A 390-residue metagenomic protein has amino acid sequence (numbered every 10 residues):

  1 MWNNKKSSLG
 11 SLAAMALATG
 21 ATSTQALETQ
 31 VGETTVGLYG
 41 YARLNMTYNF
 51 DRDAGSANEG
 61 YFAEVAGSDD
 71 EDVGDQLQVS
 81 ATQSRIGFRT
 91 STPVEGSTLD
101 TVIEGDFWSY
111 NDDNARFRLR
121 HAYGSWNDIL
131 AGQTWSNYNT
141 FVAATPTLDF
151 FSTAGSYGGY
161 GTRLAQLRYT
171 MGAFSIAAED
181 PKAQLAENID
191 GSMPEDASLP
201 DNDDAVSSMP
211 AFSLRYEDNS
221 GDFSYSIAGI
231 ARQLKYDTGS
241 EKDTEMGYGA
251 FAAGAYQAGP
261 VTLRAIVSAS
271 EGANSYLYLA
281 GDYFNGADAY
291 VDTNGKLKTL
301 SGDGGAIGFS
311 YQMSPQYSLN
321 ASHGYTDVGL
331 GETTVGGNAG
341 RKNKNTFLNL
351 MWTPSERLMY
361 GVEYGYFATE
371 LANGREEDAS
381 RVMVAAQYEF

Functional and structural regions predicted by a protein language model:
M1-T29: Cleavable N-terminal export/targeting peptides
L27-N58, E64-L185, V206-S213, E217-S224 (+2 more regions): Outer membrane beta-barrel
Q30, D75-Q78, D112-R116, A154-G159 (+6 more regions): Replace "Gram-negative outer membrane beta-barrel proteins" with "bacterial and organellar outer membrane beta-barrel
N49, P93, F107-D112, S136-T140 (+8 more regions): Sequence/structural signature of outer-membrane beta-barrel proteins
L119-H121, L164-Q166, M209-S213, S224 (+6 more regions): Transmembrane beta-barrel architecture of outer membranes
S220-G340: Detector for outer-membrane/organellar transmembrane beta-barrel domains, recognizing the amphipathic beta-strand
N320-S322, N349-M351, L358-G365: Conserved active-site loop/cleft motifs that coordinate metal ions or position small ligands
W352-P354, L358, D378-F390: Outer-membrane beta-barrel "beta-signal"
